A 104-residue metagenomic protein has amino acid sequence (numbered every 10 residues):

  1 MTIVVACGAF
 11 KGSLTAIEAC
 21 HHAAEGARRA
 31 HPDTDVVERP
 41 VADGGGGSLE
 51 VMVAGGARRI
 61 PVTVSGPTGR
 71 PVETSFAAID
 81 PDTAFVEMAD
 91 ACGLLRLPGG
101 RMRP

Functional and structural regions predicted by a protein language model:
M1-P104: N-terminal loops that bind phosphate or other acidic moieties and the adjacent beta-alpha structural core
